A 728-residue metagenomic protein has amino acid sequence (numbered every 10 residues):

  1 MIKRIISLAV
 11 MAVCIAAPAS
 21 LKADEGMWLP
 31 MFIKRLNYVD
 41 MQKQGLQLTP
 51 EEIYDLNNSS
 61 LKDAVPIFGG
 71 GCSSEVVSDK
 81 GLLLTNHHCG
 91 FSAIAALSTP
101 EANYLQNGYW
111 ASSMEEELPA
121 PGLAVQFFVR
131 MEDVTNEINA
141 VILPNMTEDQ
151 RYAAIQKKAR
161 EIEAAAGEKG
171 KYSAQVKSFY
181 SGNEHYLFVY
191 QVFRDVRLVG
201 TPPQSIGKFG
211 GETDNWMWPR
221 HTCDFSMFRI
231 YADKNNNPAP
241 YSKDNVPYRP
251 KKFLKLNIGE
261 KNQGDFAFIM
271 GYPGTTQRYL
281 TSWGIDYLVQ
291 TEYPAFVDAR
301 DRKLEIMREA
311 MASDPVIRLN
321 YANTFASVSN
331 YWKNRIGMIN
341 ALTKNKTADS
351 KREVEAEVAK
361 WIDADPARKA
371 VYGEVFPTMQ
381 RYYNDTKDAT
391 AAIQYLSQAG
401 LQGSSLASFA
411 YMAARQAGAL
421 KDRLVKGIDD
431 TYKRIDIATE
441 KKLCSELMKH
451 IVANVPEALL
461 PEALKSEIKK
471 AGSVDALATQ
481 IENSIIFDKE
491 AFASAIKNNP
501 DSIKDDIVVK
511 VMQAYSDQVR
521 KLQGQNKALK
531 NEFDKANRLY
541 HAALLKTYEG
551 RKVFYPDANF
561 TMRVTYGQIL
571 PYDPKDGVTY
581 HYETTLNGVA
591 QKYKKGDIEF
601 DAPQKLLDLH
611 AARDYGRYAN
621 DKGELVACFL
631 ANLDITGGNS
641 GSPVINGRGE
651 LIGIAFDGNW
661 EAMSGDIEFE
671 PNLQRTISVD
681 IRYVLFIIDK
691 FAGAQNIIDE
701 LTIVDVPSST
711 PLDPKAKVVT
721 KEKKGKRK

Functional and structural regions predicted by a protein language model:
I2-A9, P18-K728: Terminal presequence/propeptide segments associated with secretion/organelle targeting and zymogen/polyprotein
A12-V13: Repetitive helical segments and hydrophobic/amphipathic motifs
